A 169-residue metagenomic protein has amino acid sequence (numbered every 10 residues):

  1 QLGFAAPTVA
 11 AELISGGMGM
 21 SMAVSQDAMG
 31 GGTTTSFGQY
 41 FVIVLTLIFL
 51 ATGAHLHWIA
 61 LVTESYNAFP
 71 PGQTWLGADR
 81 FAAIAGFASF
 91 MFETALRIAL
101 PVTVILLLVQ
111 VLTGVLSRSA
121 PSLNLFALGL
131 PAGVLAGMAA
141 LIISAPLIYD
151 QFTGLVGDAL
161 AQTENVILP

Functional and structural regions predicted by a protein language model:
Q1-P169: Hydrophobic alpha-helical segments and their helix-loop boundaries in membrane and membrane-proximal proteins
